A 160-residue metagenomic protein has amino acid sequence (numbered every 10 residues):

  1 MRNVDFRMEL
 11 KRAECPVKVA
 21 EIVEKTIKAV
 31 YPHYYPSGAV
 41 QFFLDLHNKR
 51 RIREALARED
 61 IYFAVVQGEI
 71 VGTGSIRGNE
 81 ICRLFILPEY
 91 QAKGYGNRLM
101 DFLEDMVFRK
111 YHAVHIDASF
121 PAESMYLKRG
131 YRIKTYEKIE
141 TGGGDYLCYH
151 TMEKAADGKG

Functional and structural regions predicted by a protein language model:
V4-I22: A short beta-loop-alpha structural element at the N-terminal edge of CoA-dependent acyl/N-acetyltransferase catalytic
E24-R50: Conserved GNAT-fold acetyl-CoA-binding loop/helix
E59-G72: Conserved beta-hairpin
G72-N79: A conserved beta-strand-loop-helix scaffold within acyl/acetyltransferase catalytic domains
I81-Q91: A short, internal acetyl-CoA/4′-phosphopantetheine-binding micro-motif in the GNAT/acyltransferase core
Y90, G94-F102: Conserved acetyl-CoA pyrophosphate-binding loop and the N-cap/start of the following alpha-helix in GNAT-like
H112, I116-E123, R129-G160: C-terminal "cap" of GNAT-fold acetyltransferases
